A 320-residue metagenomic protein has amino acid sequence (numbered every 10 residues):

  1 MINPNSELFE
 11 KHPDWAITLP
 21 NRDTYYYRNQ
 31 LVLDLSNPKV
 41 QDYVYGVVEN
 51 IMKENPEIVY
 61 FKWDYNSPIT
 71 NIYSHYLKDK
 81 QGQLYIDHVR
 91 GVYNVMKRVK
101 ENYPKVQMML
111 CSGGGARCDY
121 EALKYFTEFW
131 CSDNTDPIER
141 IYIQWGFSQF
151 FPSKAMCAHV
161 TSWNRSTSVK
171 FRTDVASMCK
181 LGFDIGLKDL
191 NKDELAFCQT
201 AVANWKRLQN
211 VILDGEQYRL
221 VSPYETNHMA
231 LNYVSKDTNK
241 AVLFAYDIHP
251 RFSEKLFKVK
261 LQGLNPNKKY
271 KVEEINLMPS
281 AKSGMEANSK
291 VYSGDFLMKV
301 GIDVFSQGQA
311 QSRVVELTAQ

Functional and structural regions predicted by a protein language model:
M1-P4, D64, P68, L110-D119 (+2 more regions): A glycine-rich phosphate-binding loop feature that marks nucleotide/adenosyl-phosphate handling sites
I2-N3, L8-F9, L190, F197 (+4 more regions): Conserved structural scaffold segments of CAZyme catalytic domains across common CAZy folds
F9-K170, K180-I185, D189: Active-site neighborhood of glycoside hydrolase catalytic domains
L31, V59, P104-V106, T127 (+7 more regions): Structural beta-strand/beta-sheet cores of well-ordered domains, especially the beta-sheet scaffolds that support
V44, M108, A176, L243 (+1 more regions): Conserved, mostly hydrophobic/aromatic
T173-V221: Catalytic cores of secreted or luminal carbohydrate-active enzymes
S222-P266: Carbohydrate-binding surface patches
H249-Q320: C-terminal beta-sandwich/jelly-roll accessory domains of carbohydrate-active enzymes
